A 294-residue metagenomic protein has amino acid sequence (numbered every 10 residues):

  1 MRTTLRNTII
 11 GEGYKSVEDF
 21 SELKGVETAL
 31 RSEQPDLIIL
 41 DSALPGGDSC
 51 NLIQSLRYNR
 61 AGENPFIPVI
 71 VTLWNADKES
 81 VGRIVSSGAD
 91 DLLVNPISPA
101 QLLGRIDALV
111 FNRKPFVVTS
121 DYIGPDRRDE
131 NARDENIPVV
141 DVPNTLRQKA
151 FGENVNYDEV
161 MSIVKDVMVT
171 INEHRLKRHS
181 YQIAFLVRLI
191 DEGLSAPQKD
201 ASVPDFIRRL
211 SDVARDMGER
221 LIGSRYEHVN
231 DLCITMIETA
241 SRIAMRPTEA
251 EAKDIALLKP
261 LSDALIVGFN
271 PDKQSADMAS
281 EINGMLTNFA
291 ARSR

Functional and structural regions predicted by a protein language model:
M1-F20: Two-component/phosphorelay signaling modules centered on CheY-like receiver
T4, L93, I97-I106, V110 (+1 more regions): C-terminal output helix
D19-L37: Acidic, metal-coordinating helix/loop segments flanking the phosphotransfer/catalytic sites of two-component signaling
D36-E63: Conserved phosphotransfer microenvironments
I38, E63-K78: A short, hydrophobic beta-strand element within the central beta-sheet of small alpha/beta folds
N51, N75-D91, G104, F116-V117 (+1 more regions): Alpha4 helix (beta4-alpha4-beta5 surface) of REC/receiver domains from two-component response regulators
F111-Q182: CheY-like receiver
L176-R294: Flexible loop/N-cap segments at domain edges
